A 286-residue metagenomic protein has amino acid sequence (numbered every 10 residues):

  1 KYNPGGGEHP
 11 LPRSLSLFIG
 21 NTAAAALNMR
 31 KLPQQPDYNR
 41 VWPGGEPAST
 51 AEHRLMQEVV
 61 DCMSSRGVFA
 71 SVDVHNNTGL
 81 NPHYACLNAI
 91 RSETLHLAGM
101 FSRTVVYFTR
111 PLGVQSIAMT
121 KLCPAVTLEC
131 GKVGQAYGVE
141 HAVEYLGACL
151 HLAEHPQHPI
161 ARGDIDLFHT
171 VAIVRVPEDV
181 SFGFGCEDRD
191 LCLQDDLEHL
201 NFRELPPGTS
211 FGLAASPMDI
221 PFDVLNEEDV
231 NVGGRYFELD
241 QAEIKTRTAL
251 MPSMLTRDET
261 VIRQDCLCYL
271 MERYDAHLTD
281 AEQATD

Functional and structural regions predicted by a protein language model:
K1-D286: Structured catalytic-domain cores with a bias toward divalent-metal coordination
